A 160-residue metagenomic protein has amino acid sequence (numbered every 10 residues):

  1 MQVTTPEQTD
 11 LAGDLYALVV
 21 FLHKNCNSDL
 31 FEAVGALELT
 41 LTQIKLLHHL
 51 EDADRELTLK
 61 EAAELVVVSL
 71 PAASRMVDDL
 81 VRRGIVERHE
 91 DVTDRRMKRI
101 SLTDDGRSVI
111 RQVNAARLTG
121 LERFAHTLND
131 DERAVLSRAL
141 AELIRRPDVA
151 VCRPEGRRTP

Functional and structural regions predicted by a protein language model:
M1-L37: N-terminal leader segment of winged-helix/HTH proteins
T9-D14, L18, Q112-P160: Terminal interaction helix/tail motif
A17, K45-H48, S108: Pre-recognition alpha-helix immediately N-terminal to the DNA-recognition helix within helix-turn-helix or winged-helix
H23, H48-D54, N114, A141: Short, locally clustered residues in the helix-turn-helix/winged-helix DNA-binding domain
N27-S69, R83: N-terminal helix-turn-helix DNA-binding core of bacterial DNA-binding proteins
L59-K60, P71, D78, K98: Residues within helix-turn-helix
D78-R138: Charged, amphipathic alpha-helical coiled-coil/dimerization segments
